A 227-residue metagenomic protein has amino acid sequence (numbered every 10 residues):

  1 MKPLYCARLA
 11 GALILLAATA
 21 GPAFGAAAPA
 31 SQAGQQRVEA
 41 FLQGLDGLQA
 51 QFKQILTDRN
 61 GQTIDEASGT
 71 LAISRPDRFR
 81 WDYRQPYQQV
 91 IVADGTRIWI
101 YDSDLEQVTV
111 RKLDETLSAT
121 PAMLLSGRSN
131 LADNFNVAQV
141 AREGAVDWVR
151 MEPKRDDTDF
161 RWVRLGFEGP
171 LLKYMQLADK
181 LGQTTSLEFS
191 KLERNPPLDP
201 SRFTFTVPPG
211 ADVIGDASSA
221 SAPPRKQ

Functional and structural regions predicted by a protein language model:
M1-G11: Bacterial N-terminal signal peptides that target proteins for export
A10-G21: Bacterial N-terminal signal peptides
A23-I64, V207-Q227: N-terminal leader/targeting segments and the immediate start of mature chains
T63-T70, G182: Amphipathic hydrophobic-ligand
T70-A119, T185-S186: An acidic-aromatic
G95, Y101, V108-A141, V146-R150: Extracytoplasmic segments of membrane-associated envelope/inner-membrane machinery
T109, A132-A217: Gly/Pro-enriched, hydrophobic low-complexity segments that function as extracytoplasmic propeptides/linkers
